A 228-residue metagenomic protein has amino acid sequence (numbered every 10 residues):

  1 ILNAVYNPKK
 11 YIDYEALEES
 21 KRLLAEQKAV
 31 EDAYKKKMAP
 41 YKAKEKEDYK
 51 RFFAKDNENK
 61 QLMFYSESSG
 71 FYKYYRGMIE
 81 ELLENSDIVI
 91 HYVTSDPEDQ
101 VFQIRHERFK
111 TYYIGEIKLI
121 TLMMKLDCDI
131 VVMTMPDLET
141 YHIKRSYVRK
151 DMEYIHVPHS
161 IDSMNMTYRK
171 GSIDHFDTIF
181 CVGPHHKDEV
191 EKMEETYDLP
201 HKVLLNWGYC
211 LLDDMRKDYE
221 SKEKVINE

Functional and structural regions predicted by a protein language model:
I1-D127: N-terminal pre-catalytic "stem/leader" segment of glycosyltransferase-like enzymes
Y34-E47, G171-E228: A nucleotide-sugar donor-handling region in carbohydrate enzymes
K50-F71, V157-M166, L212-E228: Active-site donor-nucleotide binding/catalytic segment of nucleotide-sugar enzymes
E58, S86, D127, K150-D151 (+2 more regions): Residue-level preference for short coil/turn positions at secondary-structure junctions
L62, V131, I179: Receiver (REC) domain switch-region micro-motif
Y65-S69, V93-D96, M133-D137, P158 (+1 more regions): Structural motif
Y74-E81, Q100-S172: Extended catalytic core of nucleotide-activated donor transferases of GT-like folds
I90-Y92, Y154, I179, L204: Hydrophobic/aromatic residues located in beta-strands of well-ordered beta-sheets within soluble catalytic
